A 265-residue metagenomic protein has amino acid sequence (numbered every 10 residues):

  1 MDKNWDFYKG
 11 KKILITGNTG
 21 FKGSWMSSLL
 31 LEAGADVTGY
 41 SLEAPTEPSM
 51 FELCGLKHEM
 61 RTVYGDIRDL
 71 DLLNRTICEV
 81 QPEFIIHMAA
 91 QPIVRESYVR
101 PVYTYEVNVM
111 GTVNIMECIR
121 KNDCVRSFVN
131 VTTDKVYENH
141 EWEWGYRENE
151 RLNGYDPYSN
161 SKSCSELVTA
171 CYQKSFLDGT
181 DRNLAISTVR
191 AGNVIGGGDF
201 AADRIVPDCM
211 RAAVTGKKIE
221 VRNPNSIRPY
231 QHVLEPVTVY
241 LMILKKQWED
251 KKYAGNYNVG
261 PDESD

Functional and structural regions predicted by a protein language model:
M1-A191: N-terminal Rossmann-like NAD(P)+-binding domain of SDR-like oxidoreductases, especially those catalyzing
G55-L56, D250-K252: Short, flexible turn/loop "capping" segments at secondary-structure junctions
D69, R100, K217, E249-D250: Short, solvent-exposed helix-helix connector turns and helix-capping sites enriched in acidic/polar residues
I119-D123, A213, K251: A generic alpha-to-beta junction signature in SAM-dependent methyltransferases
H140-G145, N149, P157-Y158, E166-W248 (+1 more regions): NAD(P)-dependent short-chain dehydrogenase/reductase
P229, Y253-N256: NAD(P)H-dependent oxidoreductase Rossmann-fold/reductase module
V259: Conserved metal-phosphate-binding beta-hairpin within the catalytic cores of diverse ATP-dependent phosphoryl-transfer
